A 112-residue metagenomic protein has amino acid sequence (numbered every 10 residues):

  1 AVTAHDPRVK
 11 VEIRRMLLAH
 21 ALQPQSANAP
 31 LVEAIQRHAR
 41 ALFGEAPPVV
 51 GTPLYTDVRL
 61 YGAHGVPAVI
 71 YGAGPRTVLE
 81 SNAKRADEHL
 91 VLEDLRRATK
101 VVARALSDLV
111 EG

Functional and structural regions predicted by a protein language model:
A1-G112: Metal-dependent amide/peptide-bond hydrolase catalytic core, centered on the "pita-bread" metallohydrolase fold
